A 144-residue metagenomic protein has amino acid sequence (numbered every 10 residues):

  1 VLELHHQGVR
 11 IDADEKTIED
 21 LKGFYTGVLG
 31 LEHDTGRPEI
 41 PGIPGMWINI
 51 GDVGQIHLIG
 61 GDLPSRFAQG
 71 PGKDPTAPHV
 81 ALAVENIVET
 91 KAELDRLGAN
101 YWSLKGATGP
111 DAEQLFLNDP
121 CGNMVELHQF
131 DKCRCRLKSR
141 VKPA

Functional and structural regions predicted by a protein language model:
V1-K22, P78-V80, C133-A144: N-terminal beta-strand motif that seeds the catalytic metal site of vicinal oxygen chelate
L2, G36-R37, K91, D95-A144: Vicinal oxygen chelate
L4-E15, M46-I50, A68-E93, E113-N118 (+1 more regions): Vicinal oxygen chelate
H6, L29, E126: Short catalytic micro-motifs in class I SAM-dependent methyltransferases
V9-Q55: Core segments of cupin and vicinal oxygen chelate
D12, G61, F130: Active-site beta-loop-alpha junctions enriched in small/polar residues
D34, P41-V80, W102-E113: A short, hydrophobic/aromatic-rich structural module that often spans a beta strand with its adjoining loop
